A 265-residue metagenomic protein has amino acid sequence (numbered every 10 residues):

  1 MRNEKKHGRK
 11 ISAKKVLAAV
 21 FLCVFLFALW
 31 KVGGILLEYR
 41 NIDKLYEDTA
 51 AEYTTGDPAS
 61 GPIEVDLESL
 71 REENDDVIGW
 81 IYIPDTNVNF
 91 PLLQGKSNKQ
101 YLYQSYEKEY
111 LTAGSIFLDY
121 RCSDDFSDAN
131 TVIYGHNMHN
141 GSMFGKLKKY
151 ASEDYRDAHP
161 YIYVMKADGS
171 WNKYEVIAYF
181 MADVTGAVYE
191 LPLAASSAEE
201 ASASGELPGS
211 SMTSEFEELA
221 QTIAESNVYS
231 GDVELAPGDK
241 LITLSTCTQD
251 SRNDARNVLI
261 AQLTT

Functional and structural regions predicted by a protein language model:
M1-A13: N-terminal Lys/Arg-rich, disordered targeting/topogenic segments
S12-L26: Alpha-helical transmembrane segments
F25-T265: Solvent-exposed, non-transmembrane regions of membrane-associated and secreted proteins
